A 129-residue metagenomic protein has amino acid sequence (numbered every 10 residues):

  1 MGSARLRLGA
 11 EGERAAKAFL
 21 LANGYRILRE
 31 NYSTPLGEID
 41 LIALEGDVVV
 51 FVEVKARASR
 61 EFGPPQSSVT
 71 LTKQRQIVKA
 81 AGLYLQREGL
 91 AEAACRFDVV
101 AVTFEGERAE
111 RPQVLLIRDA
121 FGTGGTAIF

Functional and structural regions predicted by a protein language model:
M1-E30: Acidic-basic catalytic patches of nuclease active cores, encompassing PD-(D/E)XK and other metal-cofactor nuclease
L20, I39-R60, P65, I77: Conserved catalytic cores of phosphodiester-cleaving nucleases, focusing on short active-site segments
R26, V49, A94: Hydrophobic "anchor" residues on beta-strands that sit immediately upstream of conserved functional sites
E30-S33, V102-T103: Short, solvent-exposed loop/turn elements at beta->coil junctions and helix N-caps that rim active or binding pockets
P35-G37: Short acidic/glycine-enriched loop/turn segments that link adjacent beta-strands
A56-E105: Catalytic cores of nucleic-acid endonucleases
R87-F129: Domain-level recognition of nuclease-like catalytic cores that cleave nucleotide substrates
